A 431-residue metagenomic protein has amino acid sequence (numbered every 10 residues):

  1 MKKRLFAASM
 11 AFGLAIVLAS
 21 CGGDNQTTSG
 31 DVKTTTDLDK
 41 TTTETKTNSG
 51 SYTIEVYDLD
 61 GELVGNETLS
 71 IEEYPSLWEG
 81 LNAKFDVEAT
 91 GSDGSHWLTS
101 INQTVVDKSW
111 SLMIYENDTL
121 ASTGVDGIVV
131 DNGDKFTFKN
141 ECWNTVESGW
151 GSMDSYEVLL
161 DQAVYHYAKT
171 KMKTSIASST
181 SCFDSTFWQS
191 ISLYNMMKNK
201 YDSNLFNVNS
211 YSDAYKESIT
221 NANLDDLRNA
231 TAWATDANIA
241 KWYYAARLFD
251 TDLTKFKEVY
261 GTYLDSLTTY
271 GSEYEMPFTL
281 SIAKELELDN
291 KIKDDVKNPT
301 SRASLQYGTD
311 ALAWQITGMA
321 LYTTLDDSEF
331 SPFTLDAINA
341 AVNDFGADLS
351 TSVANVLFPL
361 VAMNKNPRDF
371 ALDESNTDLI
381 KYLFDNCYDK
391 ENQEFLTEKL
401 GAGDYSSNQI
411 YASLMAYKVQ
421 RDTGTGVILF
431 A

Functional and structural regions predicted by a protein language model:
M1-L5: Positively charged n-region of N-terminal signal peptides that target proteins for export
V17-S20: C-terminal motif of bacterial Sec signal peptides marking the signal peptidase cleavage site
G22-V158, S281: Ubiquitin-like/PB1-type beta-grasp interaction modules and other compact soluble beta-rich domains
I128-N132, V146-A431: Preference for long, amphipathic alpha-helical scaffolds in soluble/luminal domains and all-alpha bundles
